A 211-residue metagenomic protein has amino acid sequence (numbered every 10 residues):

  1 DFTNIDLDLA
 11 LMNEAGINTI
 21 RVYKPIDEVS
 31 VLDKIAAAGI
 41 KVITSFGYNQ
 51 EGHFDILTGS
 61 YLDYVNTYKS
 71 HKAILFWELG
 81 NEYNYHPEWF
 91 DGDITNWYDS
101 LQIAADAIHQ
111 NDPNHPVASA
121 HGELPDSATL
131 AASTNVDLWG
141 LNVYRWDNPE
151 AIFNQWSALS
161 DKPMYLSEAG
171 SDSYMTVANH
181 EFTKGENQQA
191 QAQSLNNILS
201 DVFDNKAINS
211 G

Functional and structural regions predicted by a protein language model:
D1-W139, R145, P149-E150, S157-D161: Active-site mouth of glycoside hydrolases
F2, N13, A131-S133, I152-F153 (+1 more regions): Substrate-binding clefts and catalytic carboxylate motifs of secreted carbohydrate-active enzymes
